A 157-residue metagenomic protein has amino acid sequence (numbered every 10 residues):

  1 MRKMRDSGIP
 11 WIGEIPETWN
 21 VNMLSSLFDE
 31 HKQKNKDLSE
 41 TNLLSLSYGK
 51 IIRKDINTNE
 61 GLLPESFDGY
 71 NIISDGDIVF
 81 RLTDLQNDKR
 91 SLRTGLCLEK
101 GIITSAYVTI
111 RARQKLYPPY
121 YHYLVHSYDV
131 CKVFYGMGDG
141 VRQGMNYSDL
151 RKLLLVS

Functional and structural regions predicted by a protein language model:
R2-N35, K152: Non-catalytic DNA-recognition/assembly elements of restriction-modification systems
S7-G8, S25-K36, E40-T41, S45-I78: Sequence-specific dsDNA recognition surfaces
L62, F67-D68, L98, G140 (+1 more regions): A structural connector/turn signal
N71, D75-V130, G136-D139, G144-N146: A short beta-sheet element
L150-S157: Short, intrinsically disordered, charge-balanced linker/junction segments flanking boundaries in proteins
